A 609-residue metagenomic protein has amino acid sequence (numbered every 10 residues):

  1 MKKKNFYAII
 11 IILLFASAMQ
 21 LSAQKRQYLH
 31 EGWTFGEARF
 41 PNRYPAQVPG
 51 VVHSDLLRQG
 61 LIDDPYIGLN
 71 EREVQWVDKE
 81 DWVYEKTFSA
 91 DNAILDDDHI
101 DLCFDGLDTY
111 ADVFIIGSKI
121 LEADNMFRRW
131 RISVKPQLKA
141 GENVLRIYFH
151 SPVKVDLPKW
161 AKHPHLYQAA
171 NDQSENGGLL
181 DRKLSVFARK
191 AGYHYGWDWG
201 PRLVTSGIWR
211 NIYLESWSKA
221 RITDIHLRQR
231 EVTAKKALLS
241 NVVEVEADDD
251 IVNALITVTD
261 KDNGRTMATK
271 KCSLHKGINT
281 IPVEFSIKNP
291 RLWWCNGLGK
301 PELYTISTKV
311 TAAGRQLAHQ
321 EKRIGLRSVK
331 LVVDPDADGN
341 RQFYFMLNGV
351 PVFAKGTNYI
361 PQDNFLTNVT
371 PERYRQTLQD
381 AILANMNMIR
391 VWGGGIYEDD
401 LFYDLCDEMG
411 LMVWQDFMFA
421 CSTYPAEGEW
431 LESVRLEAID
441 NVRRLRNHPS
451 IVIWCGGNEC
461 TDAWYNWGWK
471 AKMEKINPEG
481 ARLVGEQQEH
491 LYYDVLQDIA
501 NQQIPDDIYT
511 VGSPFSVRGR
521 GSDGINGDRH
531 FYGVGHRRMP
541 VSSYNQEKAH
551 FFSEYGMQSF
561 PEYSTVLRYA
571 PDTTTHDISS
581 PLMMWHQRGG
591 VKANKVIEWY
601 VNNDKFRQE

Functional and structural regions predicted by a protein language model:
M1-I12, L21-M388, G533, R537 (+1 more regions): Secreted/periplasmic carbohydrate-active enzymes, especially glycoside hydrolases
Q27-H30, T34-P41, Y193, G200-G207 (+6 more regions): Substrate-binding clefts and catalytic carboxylate motifs of secreted carbohydrate-active enzymes
M126, D198-P201, C295, N358-T370 (+4 more regions): The substrate-binding groove and active-site-proximal loops of carbohydrate-active enzymes, especially glycoside
E142, V352, I382-I389, D407-W414 (+2 more regions): Loop/turn elements at helix/coil->beta-strand transitions in domains of secreted/extracellular proteins
V350-Y359, M412-A426, N441, C455-N458 (+2 more regions): Aromatic- and acidic-residue-enriched carbohydrate-binding clefts of CAZyme catalytic domains
K355-T357, I389-V391, V413-Q415, T510 (+1 more regions): Hydrophobic faces of well-ordered beta-strands that scaffold small-molecule active sites in alpha/beta enzyme cores
M388-V434, D523-R538, S542: Aromatic-lined substrate-binding rim segments of carbohydrate-active enzymes
E408, Y424-R518: Active-site neighborhood of glycoside hydrolase catalytic domains
